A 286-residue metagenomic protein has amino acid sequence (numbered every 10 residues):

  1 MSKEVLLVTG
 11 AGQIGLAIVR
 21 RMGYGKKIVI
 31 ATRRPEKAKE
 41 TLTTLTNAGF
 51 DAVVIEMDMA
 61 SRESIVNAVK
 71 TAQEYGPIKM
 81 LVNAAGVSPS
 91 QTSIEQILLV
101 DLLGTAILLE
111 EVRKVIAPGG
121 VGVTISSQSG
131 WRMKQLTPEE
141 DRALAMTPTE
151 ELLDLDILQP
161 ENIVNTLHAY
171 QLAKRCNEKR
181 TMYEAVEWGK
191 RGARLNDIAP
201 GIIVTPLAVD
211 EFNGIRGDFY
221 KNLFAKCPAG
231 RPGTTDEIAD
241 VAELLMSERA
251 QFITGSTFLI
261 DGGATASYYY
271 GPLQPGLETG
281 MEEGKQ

Functional and structural regions predicted by a protein language model:
S2-V29: Canonical Rossmann dinucleotide-binding motif of NAD(H)/NADP(H)-dependent dehydrogenases/reductases, specifically
Y24-E40: Conserved glycine-rich Rossmann-like NAD(P)H-binding loop of the short-chain dehydrogenase/reductase
L45-E63: Rossmann-fold cofactor-recognition segment
G86-Q91, P118-R191, P200-T205: Catalytic loop of short-chain dehydrogenase/reductase
L136-T147, I203-K226, S267-Q286: A glycine/serine/threonine-rich, flexible loop-to-helix segment that serves as the NAD(P) cofactor-binding "lid"
R194, I253-G255: Short, small/polar-rich loop/turn modules that mediate ligand/substrate recognition or access, typified
C227-I238, R249: A conserved structural motif in NAD(P)-dependent oxidoreductases
